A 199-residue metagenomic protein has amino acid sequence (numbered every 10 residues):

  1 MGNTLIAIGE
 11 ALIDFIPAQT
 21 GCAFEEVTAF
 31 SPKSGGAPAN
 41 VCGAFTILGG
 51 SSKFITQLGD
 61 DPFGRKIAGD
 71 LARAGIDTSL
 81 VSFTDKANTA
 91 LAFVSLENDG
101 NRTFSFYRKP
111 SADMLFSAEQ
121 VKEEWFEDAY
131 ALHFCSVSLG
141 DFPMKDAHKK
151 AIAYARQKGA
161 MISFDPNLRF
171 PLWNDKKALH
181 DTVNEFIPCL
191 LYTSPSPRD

Functional and structural regions predicted by a protein language model:
M1-D77, F116: Glycine-rich phosphate/adenosyl-contacting loop at the front of the ribokinase-like
S51-F134: Conserved N-terminal subdomain of the carbohydrate kinase-like
K109, V137, N167-R169: Active-site beta-loop-alpha junctions enriched in small/polar residues
W125-E127, N184-P188: A short, aliphatic-rich alpha-helical micro-motif
D146-K150, K176-V183: Charged helix-capping and loop-helix junction motifs
K158-A160: A short helix->loop->beta-strand "cap" motif at the edges of active sites that frequently abuts
I162-F164: Hydrophobic faces of well-ordered beta-strands that scaffold small-molecule active sites in alpha/beta enzyme cores
Y192-D199: Conserved small/polar residues in nucleotide/adenosyl-binding loops
